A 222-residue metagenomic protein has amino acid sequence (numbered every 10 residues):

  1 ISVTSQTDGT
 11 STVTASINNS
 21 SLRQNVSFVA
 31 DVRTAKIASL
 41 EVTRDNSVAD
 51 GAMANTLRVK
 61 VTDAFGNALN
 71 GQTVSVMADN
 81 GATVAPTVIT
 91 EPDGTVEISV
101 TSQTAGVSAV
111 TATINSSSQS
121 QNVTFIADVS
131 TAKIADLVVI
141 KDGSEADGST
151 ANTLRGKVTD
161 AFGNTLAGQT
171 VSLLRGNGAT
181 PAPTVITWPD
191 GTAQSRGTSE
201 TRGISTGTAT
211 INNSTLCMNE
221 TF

Functional and structural regions predicted by a protein language model:
I1-F222: The feature marks long extracellular or luminal low-complexity segments
